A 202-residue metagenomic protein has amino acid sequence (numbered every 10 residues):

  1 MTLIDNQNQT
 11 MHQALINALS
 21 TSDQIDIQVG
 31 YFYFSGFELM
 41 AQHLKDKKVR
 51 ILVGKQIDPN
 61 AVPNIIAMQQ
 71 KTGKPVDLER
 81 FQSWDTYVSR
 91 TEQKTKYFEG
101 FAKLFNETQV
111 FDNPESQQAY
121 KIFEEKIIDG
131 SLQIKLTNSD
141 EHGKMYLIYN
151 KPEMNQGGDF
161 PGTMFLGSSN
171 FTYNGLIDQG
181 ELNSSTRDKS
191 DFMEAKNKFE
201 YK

Functional and structural regions predicted by a protein language model:
M1-K202: PLD/PLD-like phosphodiesterase catalytic module centered on the HKD motif
